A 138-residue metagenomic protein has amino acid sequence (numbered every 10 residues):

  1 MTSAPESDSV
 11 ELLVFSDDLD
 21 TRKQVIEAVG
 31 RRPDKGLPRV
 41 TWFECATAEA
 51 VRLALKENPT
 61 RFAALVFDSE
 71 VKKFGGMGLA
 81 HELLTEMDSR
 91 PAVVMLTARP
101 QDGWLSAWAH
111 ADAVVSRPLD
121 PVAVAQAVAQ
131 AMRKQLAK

Functional and structural regions predicted by a protein language model:
S9-G30, L65: Conserved acidic segment of CheY-like receiver
I26, F62-L84: Conserved phosphotransfer microenvironments
E44-A64: Acidic, metal-coordinating helix/loop segments flanking the phosphotransfer/catalytic sites of two-component signaling
R61-A63, M87-A92: His-Asp phosphorelay/catalytic-motif detector in bacterial-type signaling
L65, V114-V115: Two-component signal transduction core modules
A98-V114: Alpha4 helix (beta4-alpha4-beta5 surface) of REC/receiver domains from two-component response regulators
L119-V128: C-terminal output helix
A129-K138: The C-terminal output helix
